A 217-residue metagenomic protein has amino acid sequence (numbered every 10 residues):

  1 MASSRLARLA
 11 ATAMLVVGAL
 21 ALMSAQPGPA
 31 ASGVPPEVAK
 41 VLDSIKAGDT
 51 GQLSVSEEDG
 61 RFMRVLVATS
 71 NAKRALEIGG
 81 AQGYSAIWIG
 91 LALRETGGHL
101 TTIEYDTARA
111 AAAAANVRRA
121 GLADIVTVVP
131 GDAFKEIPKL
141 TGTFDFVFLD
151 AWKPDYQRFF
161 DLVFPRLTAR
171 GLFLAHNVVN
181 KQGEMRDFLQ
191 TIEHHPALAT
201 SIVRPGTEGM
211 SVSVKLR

Functional and structural regions predicted by a protein language model:
A2-S4, R8, L22-F148, K153-L174 (+1 more regions): A short alpha-helical cap/connector motif
A10-L22: Bacterial N-terminal signal peptides
